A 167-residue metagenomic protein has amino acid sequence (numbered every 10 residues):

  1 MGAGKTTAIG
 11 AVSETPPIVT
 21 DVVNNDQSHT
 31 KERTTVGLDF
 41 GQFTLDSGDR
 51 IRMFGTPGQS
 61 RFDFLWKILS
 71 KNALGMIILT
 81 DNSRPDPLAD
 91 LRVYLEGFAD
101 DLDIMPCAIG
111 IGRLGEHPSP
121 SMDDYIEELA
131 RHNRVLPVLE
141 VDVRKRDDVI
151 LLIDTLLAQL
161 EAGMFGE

Functional and structural regions predicted by a protein language model:
M1-E32, G41-G48, R52: Conserved G1/Walker A P-loop phosphate-binding module
E32-S70: Conserved nucleotide-sensing/catalytic segment adjacent to the nucleotide-binding pocket in NTP-handling enzymes
M53-G55, I77-N82, C107-R113, E140-D142: Conserved beta-strand segments of the P-loop GTPase G domain that flank and frequently precede/overlap
R61-R84, G97-L102: Inter-motif core of Ras-like GTPase G domains
N72-G75, D103-C107, N133-P137: Short glycine-/polar-rich loops that comprise or flank the Walker A/P-loop and associated switch/sensor motifs
N82-I104, I111-N133: Conserved catalytic-core segment of NTP-binding enzymes
G115-E167: Canonical P-loop GTPase G-domain recognition
